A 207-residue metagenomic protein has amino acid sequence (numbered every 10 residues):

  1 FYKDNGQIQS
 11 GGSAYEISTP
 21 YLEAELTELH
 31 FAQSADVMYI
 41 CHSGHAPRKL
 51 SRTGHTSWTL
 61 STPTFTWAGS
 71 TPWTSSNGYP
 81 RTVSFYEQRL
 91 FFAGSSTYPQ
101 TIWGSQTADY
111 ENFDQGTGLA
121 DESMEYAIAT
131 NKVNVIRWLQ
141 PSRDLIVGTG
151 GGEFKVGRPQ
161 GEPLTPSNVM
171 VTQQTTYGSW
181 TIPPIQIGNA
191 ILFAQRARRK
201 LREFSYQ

Functional and structural regions predicted by a protein language model:
F1-K3, K49-R52, K155, E203: Conserved blade-register residue in beta-propeller folds
D4-G69: Hydrophobic or amphipathic alpha-helical targeting/insertion segments
S10-A24, T64-Q207: Beta-propeller and closely related beta-pinwheel folds
